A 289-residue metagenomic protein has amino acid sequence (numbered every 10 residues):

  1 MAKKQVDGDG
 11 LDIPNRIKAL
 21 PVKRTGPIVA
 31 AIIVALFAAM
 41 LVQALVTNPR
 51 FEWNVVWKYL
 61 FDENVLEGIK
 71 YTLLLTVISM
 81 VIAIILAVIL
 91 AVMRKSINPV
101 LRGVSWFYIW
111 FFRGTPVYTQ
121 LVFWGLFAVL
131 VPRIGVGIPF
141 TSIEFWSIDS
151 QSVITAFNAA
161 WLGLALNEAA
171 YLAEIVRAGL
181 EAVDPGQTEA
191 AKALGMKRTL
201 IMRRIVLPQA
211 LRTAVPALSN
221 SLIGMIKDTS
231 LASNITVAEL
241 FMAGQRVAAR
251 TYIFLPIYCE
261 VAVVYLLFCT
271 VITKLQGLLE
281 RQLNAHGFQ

Functional and structural regions predicted by a protein language model:
A2-Q289: Transmembrane alpha-helices and adjacent helix-loop boundaries
